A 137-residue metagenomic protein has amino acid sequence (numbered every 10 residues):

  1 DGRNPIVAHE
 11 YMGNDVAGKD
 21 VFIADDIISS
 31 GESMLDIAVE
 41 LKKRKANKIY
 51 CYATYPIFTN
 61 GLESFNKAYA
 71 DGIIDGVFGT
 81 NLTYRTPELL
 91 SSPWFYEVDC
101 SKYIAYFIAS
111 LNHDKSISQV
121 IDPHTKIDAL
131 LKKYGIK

Functional and structural regions predicted by a protein language model:
D1-K137: PRPP-associated nucleotide enzymes
